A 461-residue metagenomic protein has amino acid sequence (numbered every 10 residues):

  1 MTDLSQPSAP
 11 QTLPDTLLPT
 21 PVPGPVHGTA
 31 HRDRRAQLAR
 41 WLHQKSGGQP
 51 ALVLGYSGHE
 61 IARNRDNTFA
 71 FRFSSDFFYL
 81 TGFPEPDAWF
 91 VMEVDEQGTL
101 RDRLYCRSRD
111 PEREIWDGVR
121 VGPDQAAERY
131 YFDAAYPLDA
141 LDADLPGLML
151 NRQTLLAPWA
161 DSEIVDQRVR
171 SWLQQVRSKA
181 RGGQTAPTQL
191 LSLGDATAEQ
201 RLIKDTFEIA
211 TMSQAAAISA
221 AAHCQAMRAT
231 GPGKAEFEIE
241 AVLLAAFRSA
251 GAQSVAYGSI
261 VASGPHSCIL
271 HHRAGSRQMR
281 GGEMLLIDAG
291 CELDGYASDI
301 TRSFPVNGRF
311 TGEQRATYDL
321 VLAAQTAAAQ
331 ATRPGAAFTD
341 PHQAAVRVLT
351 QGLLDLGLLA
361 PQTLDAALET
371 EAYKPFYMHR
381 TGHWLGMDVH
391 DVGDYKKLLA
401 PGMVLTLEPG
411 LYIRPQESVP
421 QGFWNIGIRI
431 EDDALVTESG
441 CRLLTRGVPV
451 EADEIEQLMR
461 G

Functional and structural regions predicted by a protein language model:
M1-G461: Active-site neighborhoods and metal-handling regions in enzymes and metal-associated proteins
